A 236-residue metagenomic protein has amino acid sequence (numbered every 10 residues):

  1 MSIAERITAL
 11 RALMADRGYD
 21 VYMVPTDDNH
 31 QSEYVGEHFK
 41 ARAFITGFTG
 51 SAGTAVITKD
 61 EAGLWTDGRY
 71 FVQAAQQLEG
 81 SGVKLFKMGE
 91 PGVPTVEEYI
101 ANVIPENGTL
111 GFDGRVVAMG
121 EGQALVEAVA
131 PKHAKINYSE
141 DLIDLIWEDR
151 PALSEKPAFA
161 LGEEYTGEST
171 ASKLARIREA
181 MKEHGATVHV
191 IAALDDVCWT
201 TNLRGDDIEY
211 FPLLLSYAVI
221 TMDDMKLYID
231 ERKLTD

Functional and structural regions predicted by a protein language model:
M1-D236: Terminal domain-start leader segments
